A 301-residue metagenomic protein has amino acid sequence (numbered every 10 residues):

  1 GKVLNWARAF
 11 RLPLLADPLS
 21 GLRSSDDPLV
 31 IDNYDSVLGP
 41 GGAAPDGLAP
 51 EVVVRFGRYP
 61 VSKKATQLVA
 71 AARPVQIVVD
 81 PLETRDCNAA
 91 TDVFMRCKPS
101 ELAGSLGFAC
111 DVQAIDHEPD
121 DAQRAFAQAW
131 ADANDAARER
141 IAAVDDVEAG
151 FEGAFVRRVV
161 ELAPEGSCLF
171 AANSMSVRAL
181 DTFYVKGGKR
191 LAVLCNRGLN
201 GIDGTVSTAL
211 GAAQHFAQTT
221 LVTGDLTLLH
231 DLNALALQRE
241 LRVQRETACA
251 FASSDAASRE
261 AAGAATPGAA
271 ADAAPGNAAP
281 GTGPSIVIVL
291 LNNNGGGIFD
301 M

Functional and structural regions predicted by a protein language model:
K2-D27, S167, R178-F183, P284-S285 (+1 more regions): Redox- and metal-dependent alpha/beta enzyme cores, enriched for Fe-S-associated oxidoreductases and cofactor-handling
K2-I77, K189-Q218, L229-N233: Glycine-rich, anion-gripping cofactor-binding loops and their flanking helix/strand elements in enzyme active sites
L19-S20, G57-V61, L82-T84, S174-S176 (+2 more regions): Short glycine-rich anion-binding loops that position phosphate/pyrophosphate groups of nucleotides and phosphorylated
L22-D32, R85-F94, G296-M301: Glycine-rich, charge-decorated loop segments at or immediately adjacent to ligand/cofactor-binding or catalytic sites
E51-V52, D92, S167: Conserved acidic residues
Q76-A127: Terminal amphipathic helices with adjacent charged low-complexity linkers/tails
A129-F216: Active-site diphosphate/adenylate-binding microenvironment
Y184-A262, T266, D272-M301: Thiamine diphosphate
